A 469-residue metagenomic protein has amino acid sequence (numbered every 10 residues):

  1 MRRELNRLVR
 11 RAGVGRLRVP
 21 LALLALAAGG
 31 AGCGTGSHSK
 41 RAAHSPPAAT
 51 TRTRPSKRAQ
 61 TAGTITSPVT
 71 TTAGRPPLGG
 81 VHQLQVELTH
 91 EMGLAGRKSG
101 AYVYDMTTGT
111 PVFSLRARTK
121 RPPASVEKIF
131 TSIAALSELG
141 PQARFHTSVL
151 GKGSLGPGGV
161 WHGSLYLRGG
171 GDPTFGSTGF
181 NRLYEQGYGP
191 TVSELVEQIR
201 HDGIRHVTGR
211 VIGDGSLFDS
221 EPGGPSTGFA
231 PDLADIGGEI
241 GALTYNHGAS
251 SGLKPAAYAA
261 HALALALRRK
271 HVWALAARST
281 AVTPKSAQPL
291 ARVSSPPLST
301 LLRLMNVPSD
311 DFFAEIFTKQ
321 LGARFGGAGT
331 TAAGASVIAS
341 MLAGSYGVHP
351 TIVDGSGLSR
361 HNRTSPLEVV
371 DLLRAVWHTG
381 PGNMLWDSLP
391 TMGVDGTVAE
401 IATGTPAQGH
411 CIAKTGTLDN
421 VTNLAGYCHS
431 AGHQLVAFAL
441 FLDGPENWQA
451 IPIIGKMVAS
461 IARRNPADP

Functional and structural regions predicted by a protein language model:
G29-G32: C-terminal motif of bacterial Sec signal peptides marking the signal peptidase cleavage site
G34-G36: Bacterial signal peptide processing site
R52-K120, L195-G203: Beta-lactamase-like hydrolase cores
H90, V112-S114, G322-P469: Small-residue-rich helix-loop
K98-G100, G158-G241, H271-W273, S279 (+1 more regions): Mid-domain, small-residue-enriched loop/turn segments at the edges of structured enzyme/sensor domains
G109, P123-P141, V211, L243 (+4 more regions): Active-site SXXK
S137-K152, H271-T280, G382-W386: Short, well-structured active-site flanking segments
N246-M384: A small/polar active-site loop signature that marks catalytic segments
